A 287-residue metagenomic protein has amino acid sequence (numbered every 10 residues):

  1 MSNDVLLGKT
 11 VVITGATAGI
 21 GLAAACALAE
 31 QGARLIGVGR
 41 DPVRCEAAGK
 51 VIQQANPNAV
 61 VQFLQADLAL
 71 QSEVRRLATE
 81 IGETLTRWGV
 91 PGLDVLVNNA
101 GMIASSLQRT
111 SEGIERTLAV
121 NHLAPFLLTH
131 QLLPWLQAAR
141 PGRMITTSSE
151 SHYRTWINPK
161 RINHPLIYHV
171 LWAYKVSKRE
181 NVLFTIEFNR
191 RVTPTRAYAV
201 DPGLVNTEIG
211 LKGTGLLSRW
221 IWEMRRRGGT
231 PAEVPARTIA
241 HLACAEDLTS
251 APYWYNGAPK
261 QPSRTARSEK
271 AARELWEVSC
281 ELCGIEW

Functional and structural regions predicted by a protein language model:
M1-G15, T79-E83, W156, K270-W287: Non-catalytic terminal and boundary segments that flank Rossmann-like NAD(P)-dependent oxidoreductase
S2-R40: Canonical Rossmann dinucleotide-binding motif of NAD(H)/NADP(H)-dependent dehydrogenases/reductases, specifically
Q54-S72: Rossmann-fold cofactor-recognition segment
N56-V60, E80-N98, A104-R109: A glycine-rich helix->loop->beta "capping" turn within Rossmann-like NAD(P)(H)-dependent oxidoreductase domains
V74, S177, A199, E223-Q261 (+3 more regions): C-terminal helical subdomain
G101-S111, E115-L118, Q137-P194, D201-L217 (+2 more regions): Catalytic loop of short-chain dehydrogenase/reductase
T129-H130, I186: A short, exposed helix-loop element centered on a Lys and neighboring polar residues
